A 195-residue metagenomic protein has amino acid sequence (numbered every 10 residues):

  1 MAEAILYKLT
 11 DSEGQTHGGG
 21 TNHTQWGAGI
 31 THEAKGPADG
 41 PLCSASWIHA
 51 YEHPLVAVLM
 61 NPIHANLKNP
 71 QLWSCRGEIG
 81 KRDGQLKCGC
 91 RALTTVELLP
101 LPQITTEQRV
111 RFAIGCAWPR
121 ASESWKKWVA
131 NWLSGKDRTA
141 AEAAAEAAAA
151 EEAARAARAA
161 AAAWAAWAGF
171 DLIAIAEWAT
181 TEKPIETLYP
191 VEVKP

Functional and structural regions predicted by a protein language model:
M1-P195: Short, glycine-biased loop/turn motifs at secondary-structure junctions and in low-complexity Ser/Thr/Pro-rich termini
